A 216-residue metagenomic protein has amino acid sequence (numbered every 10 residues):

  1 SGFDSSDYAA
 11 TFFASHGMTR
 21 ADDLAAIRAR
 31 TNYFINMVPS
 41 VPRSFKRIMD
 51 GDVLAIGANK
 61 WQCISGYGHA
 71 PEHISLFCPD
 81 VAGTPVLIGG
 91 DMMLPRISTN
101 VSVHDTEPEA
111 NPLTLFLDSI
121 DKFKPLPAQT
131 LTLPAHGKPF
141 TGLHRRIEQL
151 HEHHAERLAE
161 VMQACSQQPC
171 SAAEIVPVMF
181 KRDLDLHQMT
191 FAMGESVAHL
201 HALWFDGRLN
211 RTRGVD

Functional and structural regions predicted by a protein language model:
S1, I74, D216: Short beta-strand His + acidic residue motifs that chelate non-heme Fe in jelly-roll/DSBH and cupin folds
S1-S44: Acidic/polar short surface loop at catalytic or gating sites that assists cofactor/ion binding and chemistry
S5, P112-L115, A192: Generic hydrophobic secondary-structure packing signal
S6-A9, I147, L158, A172: A general structural signal for well-ordered alpha-helical segments in protein cores
A26-K46, V53-A55, K60-L158: Metallo-beta-lactamase
I35, R43, M49, A192-H201: Short, active-site-adjacent segments that bind or coordinate small-molecule cofactors and metal centers
I48, A135-G137, A172-A173, P177: Acidic catalytic patch
A159-D216: C-terminal regulatory/interaction regions
